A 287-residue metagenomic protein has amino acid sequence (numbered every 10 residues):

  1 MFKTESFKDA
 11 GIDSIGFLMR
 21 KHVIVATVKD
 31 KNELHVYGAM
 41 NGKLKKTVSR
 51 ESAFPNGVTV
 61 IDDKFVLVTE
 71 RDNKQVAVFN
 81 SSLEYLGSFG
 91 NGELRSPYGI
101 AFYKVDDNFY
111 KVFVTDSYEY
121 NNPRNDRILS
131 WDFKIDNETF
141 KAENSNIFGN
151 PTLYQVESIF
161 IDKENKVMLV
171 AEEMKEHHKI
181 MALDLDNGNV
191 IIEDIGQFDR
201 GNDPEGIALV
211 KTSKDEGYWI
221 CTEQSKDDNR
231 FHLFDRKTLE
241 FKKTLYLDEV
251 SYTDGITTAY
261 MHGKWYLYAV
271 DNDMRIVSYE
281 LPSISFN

Functional and structural regions predicted by a protein language model:
M1-K8, K43-S49, E84-G90, E138-P151 (+2 more regions): A short beta-strand motif characteristic of beta-propeller blades
F2-N32, A53: Beta-strand-rich domains and repeat architectures in extracellular enzymes and scaffolds, especially beta-propellers
L18-K21, V60-D63, K104-F109, D162-N165 (+2 more regions): Residue-level detector of Asp-centered blade-edge/turn motifs that repeat once per structural unit in beta-propeller
L18-M19, I24-D30, G38, I61 (+5 more regions): Conserved beta-strand positions in repeat-built beta-propeller and related beta-rich domains
M40-R71: Blade-loop segments of beta-propeller domains
D194-G206, T238-H262: Conserved blade-ending motifs and adjacent loop-strand segments that build the rim/top face of beta-propeller domains
G196-E240: Loop/turn-rich, solvent-exposed surfaces of beta-rich toroidal or solenoidal domains
T253-N287: Blade-level signature of beta-propeller repeat domains, shared across WD40, Kelch, NHL, RCC1 and BNR/Asp-box propellers
